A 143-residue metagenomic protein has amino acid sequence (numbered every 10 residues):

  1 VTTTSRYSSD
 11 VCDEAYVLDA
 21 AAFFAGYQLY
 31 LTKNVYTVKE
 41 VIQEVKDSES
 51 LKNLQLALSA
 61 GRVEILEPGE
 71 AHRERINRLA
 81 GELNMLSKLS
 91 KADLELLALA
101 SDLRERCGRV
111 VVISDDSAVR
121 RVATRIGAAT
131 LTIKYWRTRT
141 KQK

Functional and structural regions predicted by a protein language model:
T2-V110, S117-R121, R125-G127, T132 (+1 more regions): Active-site-proximal, substrate-binding regions of enzyme catalytic domains and RNA-binding/basic surfaces
R137-K143: Cys/His-rich short segments
